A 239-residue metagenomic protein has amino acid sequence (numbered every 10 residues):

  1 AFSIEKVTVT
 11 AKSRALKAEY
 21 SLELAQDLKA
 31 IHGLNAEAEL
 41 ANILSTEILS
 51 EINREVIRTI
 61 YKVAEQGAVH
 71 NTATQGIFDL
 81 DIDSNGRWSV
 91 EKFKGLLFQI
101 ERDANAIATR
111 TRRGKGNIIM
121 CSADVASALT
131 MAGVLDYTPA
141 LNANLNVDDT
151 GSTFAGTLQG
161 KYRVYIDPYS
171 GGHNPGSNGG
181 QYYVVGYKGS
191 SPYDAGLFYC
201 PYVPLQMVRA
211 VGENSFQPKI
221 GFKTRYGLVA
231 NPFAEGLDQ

Functional and structural regions predicted by a protein language model:
I4-E23, D27-K29, L34-A38, N42 (+3 more regions): Sequence/fold signature of self-assembling virion shell proteins
L22, G33-N35, E39-R102: Alpha-helical scaffold segments that mediate packing/assembly in large oligomeric complexes
D27-A30, L49-H70, R102, A106-N117 (+2 more regions): Intrinsically disordered or highly flexible coil/loop and linker segments, enriched in small and charged/polar residues
N71-L145: Extended, solvent-exposed, turn-rich assembly/linker loops in the middle of proteins
